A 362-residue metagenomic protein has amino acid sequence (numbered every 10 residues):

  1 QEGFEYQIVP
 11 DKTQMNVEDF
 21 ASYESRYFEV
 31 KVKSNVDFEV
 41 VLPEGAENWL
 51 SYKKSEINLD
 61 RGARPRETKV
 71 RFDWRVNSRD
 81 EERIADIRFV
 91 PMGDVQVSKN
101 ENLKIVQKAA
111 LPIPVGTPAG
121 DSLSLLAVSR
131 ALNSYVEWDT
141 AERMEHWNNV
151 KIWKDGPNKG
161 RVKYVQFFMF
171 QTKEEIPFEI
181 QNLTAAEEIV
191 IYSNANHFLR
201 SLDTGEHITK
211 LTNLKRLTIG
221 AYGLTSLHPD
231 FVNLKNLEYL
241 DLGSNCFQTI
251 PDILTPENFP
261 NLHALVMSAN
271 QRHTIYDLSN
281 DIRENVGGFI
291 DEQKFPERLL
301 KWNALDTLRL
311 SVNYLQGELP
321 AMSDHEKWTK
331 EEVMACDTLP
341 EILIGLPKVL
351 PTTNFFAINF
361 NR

Functional and structural regions predicted by a protein language model:
E2-K31: Beta-sheet-dominated interaction scaffolds and their linkers
G3-Q7, Y27, N35-K69: Surface-exposed binding patches on compact interaction domains or structured appendages
T68-W74, D80-V95: A short beta-strand micro-motif common to beta-rich folds, especially ectodomain repeats
R130-F178, L199, D277, I282 (+2 more regions): LRR flanking "cap" motifs
K159, N182-A186, I208-L214, V232-L237 (+6 more regions): Leucine-rich repeat
K163-F167, I189-Y192, L214-I219, L237-L242 (+5 more regions): Conserved hydrophobic beta-strand positions in leucine-rich repeat
F170-Q171, N194-H197, A221-Y222, N245 (+7 more regions): Conserved "Asn-ladder"/turn position within leucine-rich repeats
I176-F178, L199-I208, L227-D230, I250-T255 (+6 more regions): The feature encodes a structural signal of leucine-rich repeats
